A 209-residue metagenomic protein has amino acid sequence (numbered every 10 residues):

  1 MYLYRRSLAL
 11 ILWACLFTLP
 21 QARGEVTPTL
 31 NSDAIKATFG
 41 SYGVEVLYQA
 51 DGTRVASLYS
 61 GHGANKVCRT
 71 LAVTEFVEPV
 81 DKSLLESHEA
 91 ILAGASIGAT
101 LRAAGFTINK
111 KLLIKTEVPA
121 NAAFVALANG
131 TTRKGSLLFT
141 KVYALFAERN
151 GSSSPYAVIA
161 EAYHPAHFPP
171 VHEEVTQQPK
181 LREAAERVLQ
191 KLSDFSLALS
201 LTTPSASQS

Functional and structural regions predicted by a protein language model:
M1-L8: Bacterial N-terminal signal peptides that target proteins for export
A9-T18: Bacterial N-terminal signal peptides
R23-S209: Composition-driven recognition of glycine/serine/threonine/acidic- and proline-rich low-complexity segments and repeats
